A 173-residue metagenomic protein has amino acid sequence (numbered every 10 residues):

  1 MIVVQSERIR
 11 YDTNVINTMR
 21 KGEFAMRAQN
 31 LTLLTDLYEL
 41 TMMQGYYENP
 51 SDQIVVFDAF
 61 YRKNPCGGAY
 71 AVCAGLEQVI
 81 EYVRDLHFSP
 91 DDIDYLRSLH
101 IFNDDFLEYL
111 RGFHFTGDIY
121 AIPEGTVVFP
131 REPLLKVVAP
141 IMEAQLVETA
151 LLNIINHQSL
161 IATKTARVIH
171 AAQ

Functional and structural regions predicted by a protein language model:
M1-G22: Short, positively charged and aromatic/hydrophobic N-terminal segments
V15, M19-Q173: Ordered alpha/beta subdomains of enzyme catalytic regions
